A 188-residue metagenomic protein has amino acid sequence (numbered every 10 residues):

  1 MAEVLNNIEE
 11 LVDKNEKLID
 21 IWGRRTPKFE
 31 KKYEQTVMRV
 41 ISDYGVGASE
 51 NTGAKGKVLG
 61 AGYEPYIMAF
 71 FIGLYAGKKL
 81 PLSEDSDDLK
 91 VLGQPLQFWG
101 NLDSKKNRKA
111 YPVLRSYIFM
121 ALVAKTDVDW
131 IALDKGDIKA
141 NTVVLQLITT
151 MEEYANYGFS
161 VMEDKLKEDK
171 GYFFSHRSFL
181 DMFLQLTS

Functional and structural regions predicted by a protein language model:
M1-G53, K79-S188: Charged, low-complexity intrinsically disordered terminal regions and linker tails
S49-S83: Short, basic amphipathic alpha-helical segments that act as recognition/interaction helices in nucleic-acid-binding
